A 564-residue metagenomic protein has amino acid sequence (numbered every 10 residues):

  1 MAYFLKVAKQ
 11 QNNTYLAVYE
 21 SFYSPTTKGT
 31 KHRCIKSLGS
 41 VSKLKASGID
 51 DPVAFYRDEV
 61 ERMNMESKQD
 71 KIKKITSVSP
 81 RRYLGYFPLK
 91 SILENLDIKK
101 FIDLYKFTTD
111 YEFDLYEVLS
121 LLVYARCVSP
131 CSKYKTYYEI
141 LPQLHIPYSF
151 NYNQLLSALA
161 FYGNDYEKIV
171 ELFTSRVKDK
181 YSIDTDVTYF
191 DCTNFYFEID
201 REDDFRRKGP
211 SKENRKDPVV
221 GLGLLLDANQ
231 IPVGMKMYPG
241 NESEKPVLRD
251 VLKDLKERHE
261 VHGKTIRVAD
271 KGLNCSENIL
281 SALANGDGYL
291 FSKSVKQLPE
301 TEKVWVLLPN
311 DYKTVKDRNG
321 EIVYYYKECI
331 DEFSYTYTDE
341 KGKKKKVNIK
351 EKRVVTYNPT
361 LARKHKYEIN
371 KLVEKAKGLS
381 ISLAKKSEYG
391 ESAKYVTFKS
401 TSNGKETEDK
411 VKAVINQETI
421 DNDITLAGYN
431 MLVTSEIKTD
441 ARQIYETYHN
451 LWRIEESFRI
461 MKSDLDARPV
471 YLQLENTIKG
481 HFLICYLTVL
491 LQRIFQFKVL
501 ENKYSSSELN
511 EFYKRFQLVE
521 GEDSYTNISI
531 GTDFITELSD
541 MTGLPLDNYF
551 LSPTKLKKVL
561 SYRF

Functional and structural regions predicted by a protein language model:
M1-E117: Conserved glycine(s) in the ABC-transporter nucleotide-binding domain "signature"
A2-L5, Q10-L16, P25-T30, I102-F564: Anion-binding and metal-coordination hotspots
